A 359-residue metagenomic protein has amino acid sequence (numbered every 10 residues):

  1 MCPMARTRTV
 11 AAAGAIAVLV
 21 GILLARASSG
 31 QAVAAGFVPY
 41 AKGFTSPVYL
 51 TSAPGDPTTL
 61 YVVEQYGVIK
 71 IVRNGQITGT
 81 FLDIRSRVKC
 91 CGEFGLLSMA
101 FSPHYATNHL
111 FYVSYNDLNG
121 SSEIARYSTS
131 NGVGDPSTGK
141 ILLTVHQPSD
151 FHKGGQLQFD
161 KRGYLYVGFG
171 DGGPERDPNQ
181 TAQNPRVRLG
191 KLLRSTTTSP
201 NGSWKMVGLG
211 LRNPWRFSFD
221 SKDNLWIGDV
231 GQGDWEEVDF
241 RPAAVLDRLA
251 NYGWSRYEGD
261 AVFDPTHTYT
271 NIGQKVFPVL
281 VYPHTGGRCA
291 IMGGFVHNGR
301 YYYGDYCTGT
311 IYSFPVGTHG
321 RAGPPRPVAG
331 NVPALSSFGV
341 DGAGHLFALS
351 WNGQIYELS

Functional and structural regions predicted by a protein language model:
C2-G14: Bacterial N-terminal signal peptides that target proteins for export
A13-A25: Bacterial N-terminal signal peptides
S28-E175, R216-S218, D223-G231, W235 (+2 more regions): Acidic, Gly/Ser/Thr-rich repeat motifs that build Ca2+-stabilized beta-propeller blades
T80-G92, G139-K153, R188, T198-M206 (+1 more regions): Surface-exposed loop and turn segments in beta-propeller and other repeat-based domains that flank or scaffold
Y127-G134, S195-S199, R241-R248, F314-G320: Short loop/turn segments immediately following beta-strands, especially the blade-tip and inter-blade linker loops
E175-V187, L246: Acidic/polar, solvent-exposed loop segments in beta-strand-rich repeat domains
R186-S195, S203-L225: Loop-centered beta-sheet repeat module
R321-G342: Conserved blade-ending motifs and adjacent loop-strand segments that build the rim/top face of beta-propeller domains
